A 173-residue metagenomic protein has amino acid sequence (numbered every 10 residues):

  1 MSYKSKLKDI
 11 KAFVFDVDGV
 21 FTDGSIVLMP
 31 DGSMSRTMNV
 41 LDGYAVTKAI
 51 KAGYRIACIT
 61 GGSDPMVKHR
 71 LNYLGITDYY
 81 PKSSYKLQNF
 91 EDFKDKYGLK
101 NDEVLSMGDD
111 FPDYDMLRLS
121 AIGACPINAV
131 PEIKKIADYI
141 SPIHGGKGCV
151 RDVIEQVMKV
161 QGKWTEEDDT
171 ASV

Functional and structural regions predicted by a protein language model:
M1-V17, V160-V173: Non-catalytic pre-domain segments flanking phosphatase-related domains
K8-I26, L117, V150: Asp-based phosphoryl-transfer active-site loop
D9-K11, Y54, D102-E103: Short coil/turn segments at beta-strand junctions that form active-site/ligand-binding loops
V17, G61-G62, S83, I127-V130: Short secondary-structure boundary segments
F21-A52, G61: A positional/architectural concept
G32-R36, Y73, D78-Y79, L87-V173: Mg2+-dependent phosphoryl-transfer enzymes with acidic/Ser/Thr/Gly-rich catalytic loops
V46-R70, Y80: Substrate-recognition element of Asp-dependent hydrolases with the DxDx(T/V) motif
